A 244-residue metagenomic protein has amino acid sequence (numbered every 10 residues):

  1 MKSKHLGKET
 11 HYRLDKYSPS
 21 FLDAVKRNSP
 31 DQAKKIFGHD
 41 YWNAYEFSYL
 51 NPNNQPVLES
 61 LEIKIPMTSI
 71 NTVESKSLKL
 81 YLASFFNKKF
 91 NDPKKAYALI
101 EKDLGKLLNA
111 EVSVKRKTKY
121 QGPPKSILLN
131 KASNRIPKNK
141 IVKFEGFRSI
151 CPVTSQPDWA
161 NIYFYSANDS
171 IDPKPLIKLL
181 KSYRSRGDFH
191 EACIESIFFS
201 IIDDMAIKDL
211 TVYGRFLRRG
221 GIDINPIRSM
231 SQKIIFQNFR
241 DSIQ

Functional and structural regions predicted by a protein language model:
M1-Q244: N-terminal intrinsically disordered, cationic/polar leader segments that include organellar targeting peptides
